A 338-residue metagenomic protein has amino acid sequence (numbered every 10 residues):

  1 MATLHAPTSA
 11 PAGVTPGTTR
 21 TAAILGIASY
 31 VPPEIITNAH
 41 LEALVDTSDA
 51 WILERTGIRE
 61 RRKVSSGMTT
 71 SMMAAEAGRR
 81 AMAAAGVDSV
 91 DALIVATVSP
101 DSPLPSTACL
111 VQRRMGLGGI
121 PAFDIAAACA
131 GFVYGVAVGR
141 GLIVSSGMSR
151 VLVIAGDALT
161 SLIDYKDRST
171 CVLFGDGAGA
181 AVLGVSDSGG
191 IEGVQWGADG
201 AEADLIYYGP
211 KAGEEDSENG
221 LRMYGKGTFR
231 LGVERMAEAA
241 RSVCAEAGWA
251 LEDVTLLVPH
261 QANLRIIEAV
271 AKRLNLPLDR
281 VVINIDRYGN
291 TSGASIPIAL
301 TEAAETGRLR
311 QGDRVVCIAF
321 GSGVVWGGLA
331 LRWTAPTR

Functional and structural regions predicted by a protein language model:
A2-S66, D167-E234, E238, R332-R338: Condensing-enzyme catalytic core mediating Claisen C-C bond formation in acyl metabolism
T3-H5, S71, A75-G78, P100-D101 (+4 more regions): Claisen-condensing/thiolase-fold acyl-transfer catalytic domains that form or cleave C-C bonds in fatty acid
I24-G26, I52, A81, L93 (+7 more regions): Buried hydrophobic positions in well-ordered alpha/beta secondary-structure cores of metabolic enzymes
L25-A28, A96, A126, V151-D157 (+4 more regions): Short beta-strand segments
V45-E54, P103-G116, V153-L159, Y208-G213 (+1 more regions): Acidic-glycine-rich active-site phosphate/pyrophosphate-binding loop
I58-R62, V90-I94, R113-A126, T160-K166 (+1 more regions): Glycine/charged-rich beta-loop-alpha catalytic/anionic-binding loops adjacent to active sites
A77-D91, E238-T255, A303-R308: Phosphate/pyrophosphate-binding loops at sites that engage ATP/ADP/AMP, CoA/4′-phosphopantetheine, polyphosphate
L142-A178: Flexible, glycine-rich active-site loops centered on histidine and acidic residues that chelate a metal or position
